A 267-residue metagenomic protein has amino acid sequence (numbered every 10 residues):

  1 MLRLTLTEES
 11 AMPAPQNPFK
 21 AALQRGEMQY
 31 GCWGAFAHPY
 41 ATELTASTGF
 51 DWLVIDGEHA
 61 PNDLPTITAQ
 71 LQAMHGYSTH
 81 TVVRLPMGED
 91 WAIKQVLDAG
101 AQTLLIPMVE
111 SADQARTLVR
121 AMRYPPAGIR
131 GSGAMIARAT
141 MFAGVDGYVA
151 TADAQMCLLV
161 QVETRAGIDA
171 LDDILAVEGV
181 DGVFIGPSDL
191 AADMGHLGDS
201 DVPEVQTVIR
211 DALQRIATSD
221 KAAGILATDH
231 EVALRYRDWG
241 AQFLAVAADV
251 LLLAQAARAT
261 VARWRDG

Functional and structural regions predicted by a protein language model:
L6-G31, G144-A154, R210-D211, R215-T218: N-terminal amphipathic alpha-helix/helix-capping segment at the start of soluble metabolic enzymes
M12-T81, M87-G88, R120, L158 (+1 more regions): Conserved N-terminal beta1-alpha1 strand-loop-helix module at the mouth
C32, D56, L104, L118 (+3 more regions): Conserved, mostly hydrophobic/aromatic
T48-W52, D98-T103, R123-Y124, V177-G182 (+1 more regions): Glycine-enriched alpha-helix->loop->beta-strand junction motifs that scaffold or abut catalytic
L64-D90, K94-D98, R123-A127, D153 (+1 more regions): Alpha-helix-loop-beta-strand connector modules within alpha/beta enzyme cores
Q70, D113-G128, L253-G267: C-terminal helical cap(s) of enzyme catalytic domains, especially alpha/beta-barrels
W91, A101-E178, D189-A192: Conserved anion-binding
T103-Q114, V183-A192, Q242-A259: Glycine-rich phosphate-binding active-site loops on the catalytic face of alpha/beta enzymes
